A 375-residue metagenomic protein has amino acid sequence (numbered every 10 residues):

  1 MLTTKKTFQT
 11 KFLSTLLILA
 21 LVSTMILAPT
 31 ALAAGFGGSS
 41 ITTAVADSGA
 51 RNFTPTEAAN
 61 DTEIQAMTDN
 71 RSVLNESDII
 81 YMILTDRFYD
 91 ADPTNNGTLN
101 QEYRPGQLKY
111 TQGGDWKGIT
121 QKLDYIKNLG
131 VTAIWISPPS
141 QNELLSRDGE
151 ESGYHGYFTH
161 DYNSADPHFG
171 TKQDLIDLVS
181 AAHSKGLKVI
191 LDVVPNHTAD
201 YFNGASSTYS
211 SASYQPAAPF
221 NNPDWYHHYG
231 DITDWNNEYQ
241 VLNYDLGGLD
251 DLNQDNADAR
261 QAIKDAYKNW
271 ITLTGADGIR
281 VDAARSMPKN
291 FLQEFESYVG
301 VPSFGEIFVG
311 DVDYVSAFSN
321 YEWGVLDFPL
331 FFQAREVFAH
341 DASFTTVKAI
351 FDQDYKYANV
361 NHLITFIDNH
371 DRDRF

Functional and structural regions predicted by a protein language model:
M1-Q9: N-terminal secretory signal peptides that target proteins for export/translocation
F8, F12-L13, M25: Subset of Sec-pathway N-terminal targeting signals
F12-A20: Sec-dependent signal peptide hydrophobic core
L17, E63-T68, G118-K122, K348-D352: Short alpha-helical segments and helix-capping/turn motifs at coil-helix boundaries
S23-A46: Sec-dependent signal peptide cleavage junction
I41-E63, V179, H197, D265-I367 (+1 more regions): Active-site-proximal helices and loops of the catalytic beta/alpha 8
A66, S72-I79, D86-T274, K289-Y314 (+1 more regions): Substrate-binding/active-site clefts of carbohydrate-active enzymes
A91-Q107, T111, K348, Y357-F375: Loop/helix patches that line or flank the sugar-binding groove of alpha-linked glycan CAZymes
